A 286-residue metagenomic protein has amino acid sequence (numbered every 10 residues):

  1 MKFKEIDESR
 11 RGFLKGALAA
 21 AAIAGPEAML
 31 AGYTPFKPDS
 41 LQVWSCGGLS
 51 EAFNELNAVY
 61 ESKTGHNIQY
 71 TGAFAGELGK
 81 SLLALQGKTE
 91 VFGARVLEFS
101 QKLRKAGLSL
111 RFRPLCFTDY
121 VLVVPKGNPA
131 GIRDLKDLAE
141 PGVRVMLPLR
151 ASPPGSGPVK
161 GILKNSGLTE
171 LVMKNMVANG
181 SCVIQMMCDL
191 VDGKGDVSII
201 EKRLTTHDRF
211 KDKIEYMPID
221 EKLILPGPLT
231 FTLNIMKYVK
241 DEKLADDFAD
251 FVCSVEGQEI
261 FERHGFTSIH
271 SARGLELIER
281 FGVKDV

Functional and structural regions predicted by a protein language model:
M1-S9: N-terminal secretory signal peptides
S9-A24: N-terminal export leaders
T34-G142, M146: N-terminal segment of the mature folded domain
D39, F117, K211-D246, T267-K284: Periplasmic-binding protein-like
N57-S62, L135-G180, M187: Ligand-binding cleft/hinge of the Venus flytrap
T71-K80, K174-C188: Short helix-initiation/N-cap motifs at beta->coil->alpha
V96-R104, V191-M217, L225: A ligand-binding cleft/hinge motif common to bilobed small-molecule-binding domains
F251-A272: Periplasmic-binding protein-like
